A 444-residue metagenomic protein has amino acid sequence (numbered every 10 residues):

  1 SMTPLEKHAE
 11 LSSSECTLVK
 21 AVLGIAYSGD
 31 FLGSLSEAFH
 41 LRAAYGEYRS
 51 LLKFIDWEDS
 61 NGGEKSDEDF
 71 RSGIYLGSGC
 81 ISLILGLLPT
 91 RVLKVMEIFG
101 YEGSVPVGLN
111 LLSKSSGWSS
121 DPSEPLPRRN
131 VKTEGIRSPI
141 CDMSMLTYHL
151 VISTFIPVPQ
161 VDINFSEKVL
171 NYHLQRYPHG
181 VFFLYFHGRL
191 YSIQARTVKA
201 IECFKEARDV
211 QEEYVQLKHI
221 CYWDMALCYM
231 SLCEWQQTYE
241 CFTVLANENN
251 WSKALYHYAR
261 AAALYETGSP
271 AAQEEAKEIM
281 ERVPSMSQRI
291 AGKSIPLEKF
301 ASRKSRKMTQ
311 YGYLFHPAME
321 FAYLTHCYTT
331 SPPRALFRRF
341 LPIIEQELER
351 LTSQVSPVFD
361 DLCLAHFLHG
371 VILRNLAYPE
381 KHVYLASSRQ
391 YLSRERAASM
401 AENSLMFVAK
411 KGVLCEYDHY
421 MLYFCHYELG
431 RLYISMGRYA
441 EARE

Functional and structural regions predicted by a protein language model:
S1-Q175, I193, Q211, Y222 (+8 more regions): Short coil/linker segments at helix-helix boundaries
S60-N61, G79, R91, E124-A207 (+3 more regions): C-terminal transactivation domains of fungal Zn(2)-Cys(6)
S120, P178, E212, Q216 (+4 more regions): Short coil turns that delineate tetratricopeptide repeat
S138, H257, A262, E266-H426 (+1 more regions): Eukaryotic alpha-helical solenoid repeat scaffolds
L184-Q194, H426-M436, E444: Eukaryote-biased recognition of C-terminal alpha-helical segments
R196-A200, E234, E444: Extended, low-complexity alpha-biased scaffolding regions
